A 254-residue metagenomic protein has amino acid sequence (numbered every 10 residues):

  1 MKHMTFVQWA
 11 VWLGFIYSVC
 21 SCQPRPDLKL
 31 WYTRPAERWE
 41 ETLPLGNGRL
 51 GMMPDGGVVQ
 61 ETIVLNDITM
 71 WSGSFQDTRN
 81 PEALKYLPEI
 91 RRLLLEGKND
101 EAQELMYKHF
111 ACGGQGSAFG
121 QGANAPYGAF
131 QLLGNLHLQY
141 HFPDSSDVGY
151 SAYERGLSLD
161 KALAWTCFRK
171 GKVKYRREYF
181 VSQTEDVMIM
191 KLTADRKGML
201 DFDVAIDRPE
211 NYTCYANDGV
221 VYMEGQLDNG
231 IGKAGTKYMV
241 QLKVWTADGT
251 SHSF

Functional and structural regions predicted by a protein language model:
H3-V7, F15-P26: Bacterial Sec-dependent signal peptides at the C-terminal "C-region" and cleavage site
P24-F254: Aromatic-residue-lined binding/catalytic grooves and analogous aromatic/hydrophobic interfacial grooves in multimeric
